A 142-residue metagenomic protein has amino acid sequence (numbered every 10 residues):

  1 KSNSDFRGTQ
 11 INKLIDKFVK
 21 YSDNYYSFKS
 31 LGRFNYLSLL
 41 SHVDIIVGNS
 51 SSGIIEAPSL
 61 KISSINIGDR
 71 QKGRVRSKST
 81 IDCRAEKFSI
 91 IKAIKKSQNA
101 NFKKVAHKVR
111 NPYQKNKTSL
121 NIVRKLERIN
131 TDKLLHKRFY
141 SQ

Functional and structural regions predicted by a protein language model:
K1-Q142: Nucleotide-activated sugar donor-binding and catalytic core shared by glycosyltransferases and related lipid-linked
